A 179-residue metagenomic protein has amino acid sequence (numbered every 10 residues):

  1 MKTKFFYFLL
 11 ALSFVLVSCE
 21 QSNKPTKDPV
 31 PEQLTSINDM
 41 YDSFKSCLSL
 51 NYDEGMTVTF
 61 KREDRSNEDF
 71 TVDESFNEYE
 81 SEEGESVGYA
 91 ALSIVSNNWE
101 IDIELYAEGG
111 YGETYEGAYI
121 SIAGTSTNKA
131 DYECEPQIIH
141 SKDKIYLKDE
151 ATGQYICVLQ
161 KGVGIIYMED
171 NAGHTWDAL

Functional and structural regions predicted by a protein language model:
M1-K2, E20: N-terminal hydrophobic targeting signals that begin at the initiator methionine
K2-L9: Sec-dependent signal peptide recognition, specifically the positively charged N-region followed immediately by
V15-S18: C-terminal motif of bacterial Sec signal peptides marking the signal peptidase cleavage site
N23-L179: Conserved functional acidic sites
